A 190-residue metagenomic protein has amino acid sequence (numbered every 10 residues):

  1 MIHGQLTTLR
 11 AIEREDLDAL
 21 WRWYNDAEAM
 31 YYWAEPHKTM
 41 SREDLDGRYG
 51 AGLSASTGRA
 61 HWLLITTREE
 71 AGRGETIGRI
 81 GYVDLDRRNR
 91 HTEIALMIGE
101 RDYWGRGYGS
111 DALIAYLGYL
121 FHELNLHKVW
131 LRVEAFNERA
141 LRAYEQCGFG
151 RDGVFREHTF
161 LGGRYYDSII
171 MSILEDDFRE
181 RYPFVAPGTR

Functional and structural regions predicted by a protein language model:
M1-D102, I173-R190: GNAT-family acyltransferases
R14, A135-N137, Y165: A short coil/beta-turn micro-motif at the C-terminal edge of the histidine kinase catalytic ATP-binding domain
A19, E93, D111, K128 (+1 more regions): Amphipathic alpha-helical recognition patches that constitute DNA-binding helices
R87, G109, L113, R164: Short, conserved glycine- and acidic-residue-centered signature motifs in active-site or ligand-binding loops
G105-Y119, E138-Q146: Conserved acetyl-CoA-binding loop-helix of GNAT-fold acetyltransferases
H122-R132: Conserved GNAT acetyl-CoA-binding A-motif
W130-V133, G150-Y166: Conserved catalytic-core motifs of GNAT/GCN5-like acyltransferases
Y144, F149, M171: Conserved active-site tyrosine of GNAT-family acetyltransferases
